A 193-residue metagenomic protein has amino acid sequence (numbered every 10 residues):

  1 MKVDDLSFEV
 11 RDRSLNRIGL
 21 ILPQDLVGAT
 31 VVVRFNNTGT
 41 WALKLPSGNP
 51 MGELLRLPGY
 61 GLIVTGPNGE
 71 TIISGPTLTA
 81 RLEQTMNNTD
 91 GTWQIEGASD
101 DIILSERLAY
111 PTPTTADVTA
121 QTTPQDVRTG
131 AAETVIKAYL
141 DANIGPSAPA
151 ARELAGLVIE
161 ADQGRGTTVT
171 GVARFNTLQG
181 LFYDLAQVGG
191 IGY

Functional and structural regions predicted by a protein language model:
M1-L57, I95-L104, T112-Q125, T129: Juxtamembrane "anchor/assembly" segments of surface/extracellular structural proteins
S14-Q24, G69-E70, L181-A186: Short, solvent-exposed secondary-structure boundary motifs
A29-V31, T79-M86, T170-G171: Catalytic micro-motifs at enzyme active sites that drive phosphoryl/nucleotidyl and oxygen chemistry
G48-P50, L82-Q84, I191: Short beta-turn/strand-loop junction motif enriched in small, turn-promoting residues
M51-E53, I73, T85-N87, I103-E106: Short active-site-adjacent helix-start/loop capping segments
P58-P67: Short conserved beta-strand and strand-loop elements enriched in small hydrophobics with frequent Asp/Gly
G66-A98: Short beta-strand and beta-hairpin "edge-sheet" elements
A98-Y193: Charged- and aromatic-enriched interaction segments used to assemble and dock large macromolecular complexes
